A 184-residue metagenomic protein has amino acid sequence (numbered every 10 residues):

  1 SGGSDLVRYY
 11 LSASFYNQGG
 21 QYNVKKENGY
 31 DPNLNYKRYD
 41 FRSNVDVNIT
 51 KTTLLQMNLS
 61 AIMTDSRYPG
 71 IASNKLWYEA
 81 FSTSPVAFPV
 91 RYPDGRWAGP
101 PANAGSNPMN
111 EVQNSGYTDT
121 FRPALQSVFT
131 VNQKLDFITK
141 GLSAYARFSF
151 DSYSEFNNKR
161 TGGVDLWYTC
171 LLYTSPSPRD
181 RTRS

Functional and structural regions predicted by a protein language model:
S1-S14, Q18-Q21, P32-S106, T118-R122 (+1 more regions): Flexible loop and strand-edge segments within Gram-negative outer membrane beta-barrel domains
L11, M57, F129, A144-A146: Membrane-embedded beta-strand positions of outer-membrane beta-barrel proteins
K26-D31, N44, V112-T118, T130: Extracellular loop and loop/strand-boundary signature of outer-membrane beta-barrel proteins
Y39-R42, V128-F137: Short alpha-helical segments and helix-capping/turn motifs at coil-helix boundaries
A124-Q126: Short, solvent-exposed loop/turn segments enriched in Ser/Thr/Gly
D136, L142-R147: Charge-patterned, long linear interaction tracts outside catalytic cores
G163-L172: Solvent-exposed, glycine/polar-rich loop segments of beta-barrel outer-membrane systems
Y173-T182: Conserved small/polar residues in nucleotide/adenosyl-binding loops
